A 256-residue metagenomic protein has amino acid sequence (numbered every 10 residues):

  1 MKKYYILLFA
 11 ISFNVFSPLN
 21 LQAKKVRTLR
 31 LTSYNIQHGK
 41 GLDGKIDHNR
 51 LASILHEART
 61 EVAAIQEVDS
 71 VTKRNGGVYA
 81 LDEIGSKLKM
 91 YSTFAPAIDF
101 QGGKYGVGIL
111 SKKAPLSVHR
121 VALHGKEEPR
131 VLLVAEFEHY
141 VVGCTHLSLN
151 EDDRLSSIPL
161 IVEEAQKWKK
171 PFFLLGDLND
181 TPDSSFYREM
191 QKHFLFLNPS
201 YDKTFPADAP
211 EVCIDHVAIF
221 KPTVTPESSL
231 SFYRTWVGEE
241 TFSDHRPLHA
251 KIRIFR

Functional and structural regions predicted by a protein language model:
K2-L8, V15-K87, D99-Q101, P159 (+1 more regions): N-terminal, active-site-proximal structural segment of metallo-dependent hydrolase catalytic domains
K24-K25, E57, G85-K87, Q101-G102 (+3 more regions): Extracellular/periplasmic catalytic domains that process cell-envelope and extracellular macromolecules
T28, D43, V68-Y140, V224 (+2 more regions): Structured beta-strand-rich core segments of catalytic domains in phosphoester-bond hydrolases
L29-I36, L51-N75, V142-T145, I161-Y187 (+3 more regions): Active-site beta-strand/loop signature of hydrolases that rely on acidic residues for catalysis
Y34-Q37, Q66-V68, A95-I98, S111-K113 (+7 more regions): Active-site-proximal beta-strand/loop segments in catalytic clefts of secreted hydrolases
H56-T60, G85-K89, T93, P115 (+2 more regions): Sec-exported extracytoplasmic/periplasmic mature domains
R120-V121, D153-L155, E163-F173, N179-R256: Metal-dependent phosphoester-hydrolase catalytic domains
